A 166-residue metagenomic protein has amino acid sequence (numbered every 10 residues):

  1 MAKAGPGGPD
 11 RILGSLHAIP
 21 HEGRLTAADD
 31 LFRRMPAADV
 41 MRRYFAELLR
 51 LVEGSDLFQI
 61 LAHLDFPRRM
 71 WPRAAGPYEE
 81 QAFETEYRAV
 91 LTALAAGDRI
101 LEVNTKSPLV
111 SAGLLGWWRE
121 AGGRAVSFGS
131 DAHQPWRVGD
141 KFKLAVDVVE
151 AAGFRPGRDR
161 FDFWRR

Functional and structural regions predicted by a protein language model:
M1-A95: Extended substrate/RNA-proximal surfaces in nucleic-acid metabolism proteins
A74-R166: Charged catalytic cores and adjacent phosphate/nucleic-acid-binding surfaces used for phosphate/nucleic-acid chemistry
